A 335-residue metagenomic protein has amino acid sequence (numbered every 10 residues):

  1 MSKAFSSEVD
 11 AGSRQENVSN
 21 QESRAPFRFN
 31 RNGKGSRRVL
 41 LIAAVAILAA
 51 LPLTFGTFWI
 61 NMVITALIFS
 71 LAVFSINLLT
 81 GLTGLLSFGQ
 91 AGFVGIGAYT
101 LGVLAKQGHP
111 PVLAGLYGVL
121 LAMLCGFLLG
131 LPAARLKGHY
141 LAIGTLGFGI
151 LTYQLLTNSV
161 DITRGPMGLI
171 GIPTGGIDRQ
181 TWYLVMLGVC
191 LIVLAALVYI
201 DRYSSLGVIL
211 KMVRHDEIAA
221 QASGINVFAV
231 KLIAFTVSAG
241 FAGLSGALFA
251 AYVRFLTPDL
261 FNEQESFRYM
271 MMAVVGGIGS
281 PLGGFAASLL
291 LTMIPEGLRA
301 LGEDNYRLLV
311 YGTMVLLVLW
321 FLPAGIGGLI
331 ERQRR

Functional and structural regions predicted by a protein language model:
F5, F27-F29: Aromatic (phenylalanine/tyrosine) cluster motif
G12, G33-G35: Residue-identity detector for glycine
V18-Q21: A charge-rich, low-complexity, intrinsically flexible signal that marks solvent-exposed coils, linkers, repeats
S23-A25: N-terminal regulatory/sensing modules of transcriptional regulators
G35-R335: Transmembrane alpha-helices and adjacent helix-loop boundaries
